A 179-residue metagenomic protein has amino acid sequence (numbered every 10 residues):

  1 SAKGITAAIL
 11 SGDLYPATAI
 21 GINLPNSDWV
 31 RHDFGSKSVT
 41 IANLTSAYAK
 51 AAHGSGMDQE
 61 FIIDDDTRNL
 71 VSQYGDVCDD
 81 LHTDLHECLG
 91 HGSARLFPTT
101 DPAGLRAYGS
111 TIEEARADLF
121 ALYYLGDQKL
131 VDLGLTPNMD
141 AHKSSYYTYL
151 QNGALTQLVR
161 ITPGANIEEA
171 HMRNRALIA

Functional and structural regions predicted by a protein language model:
S1-N69, G75: Contiguous, non-catalytic segments that form substrate-binding/exosite surfaces or channel walls
Y48, L70-L85, L89: Helix-rich catalytic cores of soluble enzyme domains
M57-D66, F97-D101, G126-L130, L150-L155: Short acidic (Asp/Glu) and glycine-rich catalytic loops that position anionic groups and cofactors
L81-R95, A117-D118, L122: Active-site recognition of the HExxH zinc-binding catalytic motif
A94-A115: Post-HEXXH active-site segment of zinc metalloproteases
S110-D127: An active-site-proximal "capping" alpha-helix that borders the catalytic cofactor pocket
L122-A179: Long, well-structured alpha-helical subdomains associated with metal-dependent extracellular/ecto-lumenal hydrolases
